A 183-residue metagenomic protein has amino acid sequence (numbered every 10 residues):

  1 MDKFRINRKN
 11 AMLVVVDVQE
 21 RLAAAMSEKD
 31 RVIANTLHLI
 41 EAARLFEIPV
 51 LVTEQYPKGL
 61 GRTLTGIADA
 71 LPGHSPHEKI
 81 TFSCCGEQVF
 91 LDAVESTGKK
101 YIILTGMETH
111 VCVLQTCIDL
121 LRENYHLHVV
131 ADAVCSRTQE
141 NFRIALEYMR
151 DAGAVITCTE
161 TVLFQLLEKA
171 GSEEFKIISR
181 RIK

Functional and structural regions predicted by a protein language model:
M1-M12, F46, K58-K183: Active-site-adjacent betaalpha module
R8-A11, M26-L51: A short alpha/beta connector and helix-capping loop motif
V14-V16, V50-Q55: Short beta-strand segments at enzyme active-site cores
V16, E28-I33, C117, V129: A broad, low-amplitude sensor of folded, mature protein cores
V16-Q19, T159: Replace "coordinates the UDP/GDP/TDP-sugar" with "coordinates nucleotide-activated sugar donors
E20-A24: Short acidic, Gly/Ser-rich segments with clustered Asp/Glu that frequently serve as metal-coordination loops in enzyme
S27-K29, E54, K79-F82: Short, flexible loop segments at the rims of nucleotide/cofactor-binding pockets, characterized by
